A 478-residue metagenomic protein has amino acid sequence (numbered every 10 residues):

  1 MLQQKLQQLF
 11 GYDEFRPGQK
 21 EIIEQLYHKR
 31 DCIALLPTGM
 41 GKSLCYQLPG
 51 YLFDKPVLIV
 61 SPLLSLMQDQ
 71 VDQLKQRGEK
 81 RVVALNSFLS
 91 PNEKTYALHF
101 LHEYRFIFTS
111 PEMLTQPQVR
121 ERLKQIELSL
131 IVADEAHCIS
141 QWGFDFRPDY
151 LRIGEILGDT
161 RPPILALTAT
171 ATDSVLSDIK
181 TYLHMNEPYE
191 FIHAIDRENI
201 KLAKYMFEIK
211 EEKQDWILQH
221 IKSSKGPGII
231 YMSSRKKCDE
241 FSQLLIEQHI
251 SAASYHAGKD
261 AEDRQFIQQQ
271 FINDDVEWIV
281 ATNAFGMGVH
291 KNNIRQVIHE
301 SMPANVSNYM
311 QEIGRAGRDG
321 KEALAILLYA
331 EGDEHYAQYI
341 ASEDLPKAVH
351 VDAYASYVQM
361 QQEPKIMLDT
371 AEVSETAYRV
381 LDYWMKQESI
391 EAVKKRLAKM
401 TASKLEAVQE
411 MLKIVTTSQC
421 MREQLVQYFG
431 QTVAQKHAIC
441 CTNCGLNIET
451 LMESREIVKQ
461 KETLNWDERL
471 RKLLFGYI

Functional and structural regions predicted by a protein language model:
L2-C45, P49-V60, S65-F108, L114-Q338 (+1 more regions): Helicase motor core with emphasis on the C-terminal RecA-like subdomain
K225-Y231, K237, Q248-A253, A257 (+4 more regions): C-terminal helicase lobe
